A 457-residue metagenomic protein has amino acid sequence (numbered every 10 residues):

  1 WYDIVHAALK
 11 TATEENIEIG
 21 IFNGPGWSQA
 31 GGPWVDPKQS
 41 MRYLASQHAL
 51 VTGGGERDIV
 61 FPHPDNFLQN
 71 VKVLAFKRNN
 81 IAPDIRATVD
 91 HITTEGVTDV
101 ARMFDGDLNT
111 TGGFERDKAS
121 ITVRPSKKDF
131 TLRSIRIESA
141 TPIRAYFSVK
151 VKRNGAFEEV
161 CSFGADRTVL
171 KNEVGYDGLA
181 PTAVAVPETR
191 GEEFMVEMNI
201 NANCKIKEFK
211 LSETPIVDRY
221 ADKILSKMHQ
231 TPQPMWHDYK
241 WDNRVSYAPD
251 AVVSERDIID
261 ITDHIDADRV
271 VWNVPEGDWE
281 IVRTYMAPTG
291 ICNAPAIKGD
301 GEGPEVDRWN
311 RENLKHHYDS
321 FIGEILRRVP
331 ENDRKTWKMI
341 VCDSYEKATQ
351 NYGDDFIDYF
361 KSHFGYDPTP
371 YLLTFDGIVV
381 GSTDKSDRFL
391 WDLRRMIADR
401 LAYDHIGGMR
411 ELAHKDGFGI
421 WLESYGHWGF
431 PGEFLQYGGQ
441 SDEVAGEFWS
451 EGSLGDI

Functional and structural regions predicted by a protein language model:
W1-D3, P33, P37, N172-G175 (+7 more regions): The substrate-binding groove and active-site-proximal loops of carbohydrate-active enzymes, especially glycoside
W1-N16, D268-P275, I281-V282, M409-R410 (+2 more regions): Aromatic-lined substrate-binding rim segments of carbohydrate-active enzymes
Y2-R57, P142, A185-I216: Hydrophobic or amphipathic alpha-helical targeting/insertion segments
D3-K10, W34-I81, P215-Y220, I224-R244 (+2 more regions): Acidic, His- and aromatic-enriched active-site or binding-groove loops in soluble protein domains that engage sugars
G20-A30, V341-S344, A398-P431: Aromatic-lined carbohydrate-recognition surfaces of secreted/lumenal glycan-active proteins
I59-D129, A140-Y146, S162-Y176, S212-H264: Disordered, acidic Ser/Thr/Pro-rich linker "stalks" and the adjacent N-terminal cap of the next globular domain
T141-S212: Trp- and acidic/polar-enriched beta-sheet ligand-binding modules for extracellular glycan and matrix recognition
Y146, W337-P370, G419, L435-D442: Carboxylate/His-rich catalytic cores and anion/metal-binding grooves
